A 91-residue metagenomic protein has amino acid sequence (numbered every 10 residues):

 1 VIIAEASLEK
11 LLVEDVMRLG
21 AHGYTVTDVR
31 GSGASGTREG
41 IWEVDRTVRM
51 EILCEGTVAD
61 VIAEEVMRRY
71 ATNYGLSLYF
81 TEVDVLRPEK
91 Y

Functional and structural regions predicted by a protein language model:
V1-Y91: Positively charged, small/polar-rich N-terminal and surface patches that mediate targeting and assembly and bind
